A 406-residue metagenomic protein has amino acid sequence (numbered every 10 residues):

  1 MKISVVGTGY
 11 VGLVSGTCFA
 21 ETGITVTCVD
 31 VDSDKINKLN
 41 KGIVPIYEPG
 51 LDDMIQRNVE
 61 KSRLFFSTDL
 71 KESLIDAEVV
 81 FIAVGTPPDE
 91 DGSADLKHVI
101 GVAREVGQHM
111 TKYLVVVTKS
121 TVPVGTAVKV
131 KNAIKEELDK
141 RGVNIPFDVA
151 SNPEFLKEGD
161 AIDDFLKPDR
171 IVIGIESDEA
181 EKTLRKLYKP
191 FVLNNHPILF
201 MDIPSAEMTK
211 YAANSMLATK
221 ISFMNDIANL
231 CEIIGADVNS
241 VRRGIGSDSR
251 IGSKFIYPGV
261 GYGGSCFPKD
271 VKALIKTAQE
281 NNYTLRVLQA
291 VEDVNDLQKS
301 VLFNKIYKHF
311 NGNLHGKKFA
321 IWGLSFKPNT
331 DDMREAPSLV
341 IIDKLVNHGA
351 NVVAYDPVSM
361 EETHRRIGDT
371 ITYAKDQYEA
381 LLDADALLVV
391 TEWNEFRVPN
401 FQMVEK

Functional and structural regions predicted by a protein language model:
M1-K406: Structural/interface elements that position substrates and couple domains in central-metabolism enzymes
